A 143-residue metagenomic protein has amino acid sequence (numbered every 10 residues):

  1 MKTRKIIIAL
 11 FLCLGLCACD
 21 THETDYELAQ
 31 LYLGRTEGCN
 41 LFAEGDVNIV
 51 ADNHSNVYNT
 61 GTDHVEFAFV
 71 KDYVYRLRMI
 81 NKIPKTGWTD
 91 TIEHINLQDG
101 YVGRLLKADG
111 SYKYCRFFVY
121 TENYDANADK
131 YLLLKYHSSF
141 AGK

Functional and structural regions predicted by a protein language model:
M1-I7: Bacterial N-terminal signal peptides that target proteins for export
L10-C13: Short, linear, compositionally biased motifs with a strong N-terminal bias
G15-A18: C-terminal motif of bacterial Sec signal peptides marking the signal peptidase cleavage site
D20-K143: Surface-exposed, beta-sheet-biased, low-hydrophobicity segments with strongly acidic/polar composition
